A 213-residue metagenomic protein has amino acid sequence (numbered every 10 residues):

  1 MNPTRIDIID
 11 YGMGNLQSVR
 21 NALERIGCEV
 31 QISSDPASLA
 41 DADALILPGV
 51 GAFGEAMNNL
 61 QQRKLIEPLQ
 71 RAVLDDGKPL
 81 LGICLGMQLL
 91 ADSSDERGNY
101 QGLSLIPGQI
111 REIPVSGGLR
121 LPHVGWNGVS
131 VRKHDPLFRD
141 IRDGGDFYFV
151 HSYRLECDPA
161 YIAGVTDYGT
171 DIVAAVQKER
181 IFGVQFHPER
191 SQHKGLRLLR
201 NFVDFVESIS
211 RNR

Functional and structural regions predicted by a protein language model:
N2-D7: Extreme N-terminal starter segment of soluble prokaryotic enzymes
E29, A44, P79-L81, D146: Structural signature of beta-strand start/N-cap positions in the alpha/beta core of ABC transporter nucleotide-binding
V30-D41: Short acidic low-complexity segments
L39-G49: Short acidic/histidine-rich motifs immediately flanking catalytic phosphotransfer sites in two-component signaling
G51-V124: Cysteine-nucleophile active-site neighborhood
S93-T170: Pocket-forming structural segment of enzyme catalytic cores
T170-Q177: Short, surface-exposed beta-strand/loop micro-motifs that present aromatic residues
V184-R213: Acyltransferase
